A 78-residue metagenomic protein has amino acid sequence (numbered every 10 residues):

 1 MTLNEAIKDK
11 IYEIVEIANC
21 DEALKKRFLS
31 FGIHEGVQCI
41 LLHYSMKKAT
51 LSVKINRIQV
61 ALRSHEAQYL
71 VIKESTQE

Functional and structural regions predicted by a protein language model:
V15-E16, S30-G32, S52-I55: Short, acidic/hydrophobic/Gly-rich beta-strand patch recurrent on exposed beta strands that often constitutes part
A23-R27: Short alpha-helix capping/helix-loop boundary micro-motifs
F28-F31, R63-H65: Short beta-strand-centered segments at strand-helix junctions
L51-E78: C-terminal structural segments of small proteins and small subunits
